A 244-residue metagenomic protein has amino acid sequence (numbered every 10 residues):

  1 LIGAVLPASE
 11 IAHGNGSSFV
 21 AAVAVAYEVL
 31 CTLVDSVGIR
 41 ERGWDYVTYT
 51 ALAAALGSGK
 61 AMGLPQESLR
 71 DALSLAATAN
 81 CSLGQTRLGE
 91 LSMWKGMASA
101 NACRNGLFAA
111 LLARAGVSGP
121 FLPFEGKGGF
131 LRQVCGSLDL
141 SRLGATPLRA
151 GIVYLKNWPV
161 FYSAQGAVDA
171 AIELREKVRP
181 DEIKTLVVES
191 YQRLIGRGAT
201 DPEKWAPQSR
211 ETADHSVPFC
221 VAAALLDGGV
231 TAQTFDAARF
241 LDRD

Functional and structural regions predicted by a protein language model:
L1, L91-R104, L111-D244: Terminal-appendage/accessory-domain detector
L1-G151, R197-G198: N-terminal core-entry segment
